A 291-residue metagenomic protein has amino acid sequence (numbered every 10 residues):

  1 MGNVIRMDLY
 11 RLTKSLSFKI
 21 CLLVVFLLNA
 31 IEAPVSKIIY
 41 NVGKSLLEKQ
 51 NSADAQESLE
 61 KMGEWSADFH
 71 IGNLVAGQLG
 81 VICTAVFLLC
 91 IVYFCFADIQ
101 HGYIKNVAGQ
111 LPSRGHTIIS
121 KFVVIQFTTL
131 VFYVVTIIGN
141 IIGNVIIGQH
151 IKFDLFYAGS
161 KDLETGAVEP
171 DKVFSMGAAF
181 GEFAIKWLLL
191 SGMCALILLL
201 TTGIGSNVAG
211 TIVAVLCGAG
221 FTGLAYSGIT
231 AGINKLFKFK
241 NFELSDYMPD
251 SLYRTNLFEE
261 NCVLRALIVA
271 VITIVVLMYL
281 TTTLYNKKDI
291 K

Functional and structural regions predicted by a protein language model:
M1-V25: Aromatic- and glycine-rich beta-strand/loop motifs that create alpha-glucan
D8-R11, V269-K291: Junction motif at the cytosolic side of a transmembrane helix
S17-F18, S113-G115, I119, S206-A209: Membrane-helix interface segments
C21-V25, N207-A225: Pore- or pathway-lining transmembrane helices of multi-pass membrane proteins that form conduits for solutes/ions
V25-F96, I119-G205, T222-G223, K238 (+1 more regions): Secretory targeting signals
F87-I91, Q100, I104, G139 (+3 more regions): Hydrophobic/aromatic residues in alpha-helical transmembrane segments
I91-Q110, R114-G115, F122, I290: Transmembrane helix boundary and interhelical loop/hinge segments in multi-pass membrane proteins
